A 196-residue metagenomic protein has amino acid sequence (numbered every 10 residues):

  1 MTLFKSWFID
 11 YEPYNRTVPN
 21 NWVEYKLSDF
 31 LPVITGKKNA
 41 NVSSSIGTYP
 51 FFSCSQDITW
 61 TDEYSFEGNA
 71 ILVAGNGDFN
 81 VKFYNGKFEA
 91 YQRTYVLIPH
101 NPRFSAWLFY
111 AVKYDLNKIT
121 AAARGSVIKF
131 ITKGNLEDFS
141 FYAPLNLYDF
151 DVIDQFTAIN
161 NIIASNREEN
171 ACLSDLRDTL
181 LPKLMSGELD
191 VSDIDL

Functional and structural regions predicted by a protein language model:
M1-S53, N146-F150, T157-V191: Non-catalytic DNA-recognition/assembly elements of restriction-modification systems
V23-P144, D195-L196: DNA target-recognition domains and sequence-specific DNA-contacting regions of bacterial/archaeal
A90, F150-D151: Short small-residue beta-strand/loop micro-motif enriched in glycine and branched aliphatics
T94-I98, V152, N161-I162: Short histidine-centered catalytic/ligand-binding loop motif
